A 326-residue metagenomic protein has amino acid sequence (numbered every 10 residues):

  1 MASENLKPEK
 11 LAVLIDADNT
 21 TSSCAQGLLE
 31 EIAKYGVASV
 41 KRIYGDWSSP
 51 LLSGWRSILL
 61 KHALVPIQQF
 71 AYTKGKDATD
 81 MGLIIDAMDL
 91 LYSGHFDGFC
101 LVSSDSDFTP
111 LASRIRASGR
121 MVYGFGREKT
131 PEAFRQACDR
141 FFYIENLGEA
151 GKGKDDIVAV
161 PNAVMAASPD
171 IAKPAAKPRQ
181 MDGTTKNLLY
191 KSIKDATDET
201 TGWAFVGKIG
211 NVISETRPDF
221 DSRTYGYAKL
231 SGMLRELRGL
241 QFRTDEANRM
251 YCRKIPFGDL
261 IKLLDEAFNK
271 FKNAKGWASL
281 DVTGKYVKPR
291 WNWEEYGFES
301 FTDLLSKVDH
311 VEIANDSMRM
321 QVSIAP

Functional and structural regions predicted by a protein language model:
M1-Y92, S113, M121, A133: Domain-level signal for Mg2+-assisted phosphodiester chemistry and nucleotide/NA-binding surfaces in nucleic-acid
G45-D46, S104, R127, N146: Cofactor-binding loop segments of dinucleotide-utilizing enzymes, especially the Rossmann-like FAD- and NAD(P)+-binding
P66-Q68, C100, V122-G124, F142-I144: Short hydrophobic alpha-helical runs that function as membrane-insertion/retention elements
F70-K74, R127-T130, N146-A150: Short, acidic/turn-prone active-site loops that include or flank metal/cofactor- and phosphate-binding residues
G75-D77, G82-A137, T201, F205 (+1 more regions): Compact, basic/aliphatic-enriched, mixed alpha/beta core segments that act as assembly/interaction modules in small
E128, I144, I157-P326: N-terminal regulatory modules in eukaryotic regulatory proteins
R135-V160: Conserved phosphate-handling catalytic cores of large alpha/beta enzymes
